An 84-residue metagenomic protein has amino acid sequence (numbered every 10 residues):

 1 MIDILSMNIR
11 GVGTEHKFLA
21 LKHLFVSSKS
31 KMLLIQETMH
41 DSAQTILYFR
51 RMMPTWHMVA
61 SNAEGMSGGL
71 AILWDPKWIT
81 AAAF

Functional and structural regions predicted by a protein language model:
M1-F84: Short phosphate/oxyanion-binding micro-motifs
